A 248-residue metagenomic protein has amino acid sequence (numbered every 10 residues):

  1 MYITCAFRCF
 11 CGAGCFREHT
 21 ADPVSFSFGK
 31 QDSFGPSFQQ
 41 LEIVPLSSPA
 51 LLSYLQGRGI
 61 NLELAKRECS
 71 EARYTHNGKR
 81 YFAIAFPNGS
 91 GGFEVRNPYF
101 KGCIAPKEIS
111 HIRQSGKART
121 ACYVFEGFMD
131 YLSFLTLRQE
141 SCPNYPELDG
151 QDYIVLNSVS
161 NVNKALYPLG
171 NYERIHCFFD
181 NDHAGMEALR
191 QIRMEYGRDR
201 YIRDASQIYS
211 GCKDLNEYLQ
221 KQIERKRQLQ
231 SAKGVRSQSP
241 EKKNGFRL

Functional and structural regions predicted by a protein language model:
M1-R17, R67-R73, E217-L219: Short, small/acidic-rich helices and loops at N termini and domain boundaries of DNA replication/processing enzymes
G12-G14, G29, G234, G245: Residue-identity detector for glycine
V24-I109, R113-Q114: Basic, glycine-enriched DNA-binding surface that flanks or lies within the catalytic cores of DNA
L55, E126, F134, C177 (+1 more regions): Terminal peptide-recognition signature
Y74-P168: Phosphate-handling DNA/RNA-contact segment within nucleic-acid enzymes
R138-L248: TOPRIM fold recognition
